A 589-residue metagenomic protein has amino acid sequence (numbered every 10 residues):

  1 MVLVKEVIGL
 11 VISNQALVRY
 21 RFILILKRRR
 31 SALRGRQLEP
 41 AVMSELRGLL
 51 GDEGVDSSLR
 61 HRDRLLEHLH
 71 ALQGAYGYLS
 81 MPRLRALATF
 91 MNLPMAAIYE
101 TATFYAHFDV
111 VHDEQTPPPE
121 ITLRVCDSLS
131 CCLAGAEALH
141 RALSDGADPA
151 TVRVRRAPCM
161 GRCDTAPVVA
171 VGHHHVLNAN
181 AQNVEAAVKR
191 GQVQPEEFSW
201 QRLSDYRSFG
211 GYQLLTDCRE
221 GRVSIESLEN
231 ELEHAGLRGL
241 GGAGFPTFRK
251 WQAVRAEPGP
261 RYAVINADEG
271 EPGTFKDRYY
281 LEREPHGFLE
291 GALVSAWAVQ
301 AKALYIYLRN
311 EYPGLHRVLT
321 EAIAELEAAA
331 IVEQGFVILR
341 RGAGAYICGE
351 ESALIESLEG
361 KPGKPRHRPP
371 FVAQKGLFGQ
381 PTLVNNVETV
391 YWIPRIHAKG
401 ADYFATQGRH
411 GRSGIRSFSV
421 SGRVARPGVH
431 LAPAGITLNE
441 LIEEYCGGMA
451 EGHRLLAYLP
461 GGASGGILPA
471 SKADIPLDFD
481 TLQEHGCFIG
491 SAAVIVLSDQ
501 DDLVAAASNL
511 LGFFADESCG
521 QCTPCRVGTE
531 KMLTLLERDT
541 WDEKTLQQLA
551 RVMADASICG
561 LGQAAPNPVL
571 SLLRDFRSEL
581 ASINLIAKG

Functional and structural regions predicted by a protein language model:
K27-L123, D127-M160, D164-Q194, Q213-H234 (+8 more regions): Ferredoxin-type iron-sulfur electron-transfer modules in oxidoreductases and energy-metabolism complexes
Y105, P285-W297: Histidine-anchored nucleotide/phosphate-binding helix
V171-H173, S421, A425-P427, G461: Short strand-turn-strand beta-turns centered on an Asx-Gly dipeptide
S208-Q213, I265-D277, K375, S419-V424: Gly-rich Lys/Arg/Thr-decorated short loops/hinges at beta-loop-alpha junctions or inter-strand turns that position
L293-L308, A450-L456, T529: Glycine-rich phosphate/pyrophosphate-binding loops and their adjacent beta-strand/loop elements at enzyme active sites
N310, E321, H453-A457, S464-L477: Terminal amphipathic helices with adjacent charged low-complexity linkers/tails
H316-A434, C446-M449: Hydrophobic alpha-helical positions that pack around
